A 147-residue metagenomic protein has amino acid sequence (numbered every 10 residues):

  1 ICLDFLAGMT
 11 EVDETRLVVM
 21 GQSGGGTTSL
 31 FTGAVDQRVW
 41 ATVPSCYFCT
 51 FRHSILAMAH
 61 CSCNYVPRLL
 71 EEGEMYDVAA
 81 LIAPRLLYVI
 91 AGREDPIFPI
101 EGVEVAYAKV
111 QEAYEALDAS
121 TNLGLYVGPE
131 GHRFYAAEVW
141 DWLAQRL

Functional and structural regions predicted by a protein language model:
I1-S23: Gly/Ser-rich "nucleophile elbow"/oxyanion-hole loop immediately N-terminal to the catalytic nucleophile in hydrolases
E11, G33-R38, L81-P84: Alpha-helix C-terminal capping segments
M20, S45-C46, I90: Alpha/beta-hydrolase-fold catalytic nucleophile elbow
G26-P67: Hydrolase active-site cap/lid region
G26-T28, C49-S54, Y88-V89, D95-P99 (+1 more regions): Flexible loop/turn segments at secondary-structure boundaries
I55-A108: The feature captures the conserved acid-bearing segment of alpha/beta-hydrolase catalytic domains
A108-L147: C-terminal catalytic histidine-bearing segment of alpha/beta-hydrolase fold enzymes
